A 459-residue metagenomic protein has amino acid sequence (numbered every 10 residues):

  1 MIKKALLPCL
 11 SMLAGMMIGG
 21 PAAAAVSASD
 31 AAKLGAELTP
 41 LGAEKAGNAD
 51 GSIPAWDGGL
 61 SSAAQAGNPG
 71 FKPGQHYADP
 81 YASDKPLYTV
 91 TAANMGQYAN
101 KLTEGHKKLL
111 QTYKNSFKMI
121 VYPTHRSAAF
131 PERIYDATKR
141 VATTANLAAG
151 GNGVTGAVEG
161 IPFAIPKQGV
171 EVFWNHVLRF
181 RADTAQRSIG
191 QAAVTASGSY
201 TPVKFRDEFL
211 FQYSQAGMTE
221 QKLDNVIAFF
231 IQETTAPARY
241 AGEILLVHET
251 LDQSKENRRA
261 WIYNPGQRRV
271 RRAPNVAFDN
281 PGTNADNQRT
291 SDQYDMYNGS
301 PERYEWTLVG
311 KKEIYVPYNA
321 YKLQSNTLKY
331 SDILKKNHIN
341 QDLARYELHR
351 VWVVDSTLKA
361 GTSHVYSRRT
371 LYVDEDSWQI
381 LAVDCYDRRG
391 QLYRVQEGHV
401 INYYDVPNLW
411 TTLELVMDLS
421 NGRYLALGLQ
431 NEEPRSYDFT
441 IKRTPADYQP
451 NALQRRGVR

Functional and structural regions predicted by a protein language model:
M1, A66-G67, Q288, V406: Short alpha-helix boundary/capping motifs
M1-C9: Bacterial N-terminal signal peptides that target proteins for export
P8-M17: Bacterial N-terminal signal peptides
G19-P21: N-terminal signal peptide c-region/cleavage motif recognized by signal peptidases
A25-V26, A31-G35, T39-G59, V90 (+3 more regions): Gly/Pro-enriched, hydrophobic low-complexity segments that function as extracytoplasmic propeptides/linkers
A28, G35-R258, N264: Solvent-exposed N-terminal domain segments of exported/luminal and surface proteins
S188-A192, A196, T201-A236, Y294-L371 (+1 more regions): Extended beta-strand-rich segments in extracellular/periplasmic secretory proteins, especially within noncatalytic
E432-R459: Long, C-terminal catalytic modules of enzymes
